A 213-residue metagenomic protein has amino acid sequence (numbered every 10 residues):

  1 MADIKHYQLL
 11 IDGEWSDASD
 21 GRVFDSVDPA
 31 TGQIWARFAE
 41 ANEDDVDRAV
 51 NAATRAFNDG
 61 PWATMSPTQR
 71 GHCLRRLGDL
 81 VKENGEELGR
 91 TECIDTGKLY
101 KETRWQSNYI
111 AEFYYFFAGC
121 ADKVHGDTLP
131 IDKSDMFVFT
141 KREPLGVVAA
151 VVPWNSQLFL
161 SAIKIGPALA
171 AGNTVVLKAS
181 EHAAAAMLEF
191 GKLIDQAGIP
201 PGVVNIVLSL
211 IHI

Functional and structural regions predicted by a protein language model:
M1-F38, H72, R76, G126-V151: Terminal low-complexity tails and localization/encapsulation signals of metabolic enzymes
L9-I11, D25-D28, R37-R48, G198-V203 (+1 more regions): Histidine- and aromatic-rich ligand-binding microenvironments
S19, V46, G85, T103 (+2 more regions): Alpha-helix N-cap/helix-start motif
R22, A36-A39, G60-P61, G78 (+5 more regions): Short, flexible active-site loop motifs that bind/organize anionic cofactors or intermediates
Q33-V124: Glycine-rich loop-to-alpha-helix module at the N-terminal edge of alpha/beta enzyme cores
G126-H212: Rossmann-like NAD(P) dinucleotide-binding subdomain of oxidoreductase/dehydrogenase enzymes
